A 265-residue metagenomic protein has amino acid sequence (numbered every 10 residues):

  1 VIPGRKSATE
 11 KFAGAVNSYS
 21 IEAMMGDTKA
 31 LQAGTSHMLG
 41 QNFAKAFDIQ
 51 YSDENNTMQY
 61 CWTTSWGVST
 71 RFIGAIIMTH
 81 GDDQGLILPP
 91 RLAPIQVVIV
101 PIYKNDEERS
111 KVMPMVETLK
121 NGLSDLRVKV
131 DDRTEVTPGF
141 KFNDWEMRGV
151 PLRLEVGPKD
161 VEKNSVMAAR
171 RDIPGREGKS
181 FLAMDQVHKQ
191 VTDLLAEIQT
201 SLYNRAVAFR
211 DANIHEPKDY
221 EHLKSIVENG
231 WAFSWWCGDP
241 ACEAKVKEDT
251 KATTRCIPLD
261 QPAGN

Functional and structural regions predicted by a protein language model:
V1-N265: NTP/phosphate- and nucleic-acid-binding module
